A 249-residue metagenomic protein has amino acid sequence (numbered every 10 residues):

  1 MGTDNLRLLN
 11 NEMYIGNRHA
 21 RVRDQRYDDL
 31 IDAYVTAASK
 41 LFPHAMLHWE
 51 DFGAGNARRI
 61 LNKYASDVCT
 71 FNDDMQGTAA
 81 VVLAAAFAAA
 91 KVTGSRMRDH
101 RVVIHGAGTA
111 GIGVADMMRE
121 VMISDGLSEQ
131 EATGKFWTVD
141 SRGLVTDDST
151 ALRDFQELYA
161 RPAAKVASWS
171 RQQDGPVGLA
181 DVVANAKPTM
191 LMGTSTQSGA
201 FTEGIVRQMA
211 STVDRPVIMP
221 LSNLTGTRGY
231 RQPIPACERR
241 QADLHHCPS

Functional and structural regions predicted by a protein language model:
M1-H100: Glycine/serine-rich phosphate-binding loop and adjoining beta1-alpha1 elements at the start of nucleotide-handling
T3-D4, G106-T109, D140-V145, S222-T227 (+1 more regions): Acidic, glycine-rich active-site loops and adjacent beta-strand->loop/helix elements that engage anionic groups
L8-Y14, A57-K63, L83-F87, G94 (+4 more regions): Short acidic, glycine/serine/threonine-rich loops at helix termini
V22-D29, A33, F52-R59, G77-V81 (+8 more regions): Conserved active-site and cofactor/substrate-binding residues in soluble primary-metabolism enzymes
H44-L47, C69, R101-V102, K135-F136 (+3 more regions): Beta-sheet entry/capping signal
D67, N72-M190: Glycine-rich phosphate/diphosphate-binding loop of Rossmann-like nucleotide-binding domains
Q197-S249: Rossmann-fold NAD(P)-binding glycine/threonine-rich loop
